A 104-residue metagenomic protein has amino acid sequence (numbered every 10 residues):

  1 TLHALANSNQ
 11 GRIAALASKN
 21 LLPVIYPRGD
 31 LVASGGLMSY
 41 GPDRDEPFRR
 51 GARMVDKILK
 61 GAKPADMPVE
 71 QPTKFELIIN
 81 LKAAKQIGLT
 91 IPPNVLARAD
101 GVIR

Functional and structural regions predicted by a protein language model:
T1-R104: Short hydrophobic alpha-helices and adjacent helix-cap/hinge residues
